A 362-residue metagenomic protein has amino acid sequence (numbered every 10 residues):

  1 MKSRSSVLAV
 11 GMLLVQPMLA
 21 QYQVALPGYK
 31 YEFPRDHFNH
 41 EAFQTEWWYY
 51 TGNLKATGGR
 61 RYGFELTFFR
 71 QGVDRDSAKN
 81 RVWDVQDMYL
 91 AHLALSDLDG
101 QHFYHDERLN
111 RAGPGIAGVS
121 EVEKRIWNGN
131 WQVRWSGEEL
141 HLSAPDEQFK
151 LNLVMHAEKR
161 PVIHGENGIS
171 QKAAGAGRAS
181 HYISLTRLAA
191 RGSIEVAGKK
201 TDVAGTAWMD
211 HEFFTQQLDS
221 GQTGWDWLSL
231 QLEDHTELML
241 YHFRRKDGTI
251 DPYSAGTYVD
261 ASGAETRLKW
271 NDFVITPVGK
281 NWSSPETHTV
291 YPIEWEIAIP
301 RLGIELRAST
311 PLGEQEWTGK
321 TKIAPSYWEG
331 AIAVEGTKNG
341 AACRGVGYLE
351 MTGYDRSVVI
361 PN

Functional and structural regions predicted by a protein language model:
M1-L8: Bacterial N-terminal signal peptides that target proteins for export
A9-P17: Bacterial N-terminal signal peptides
Q21-N362: Structured soluble/peripheral alpha/beta segments that form catalytic or ligand/cofactor-binding pockets
